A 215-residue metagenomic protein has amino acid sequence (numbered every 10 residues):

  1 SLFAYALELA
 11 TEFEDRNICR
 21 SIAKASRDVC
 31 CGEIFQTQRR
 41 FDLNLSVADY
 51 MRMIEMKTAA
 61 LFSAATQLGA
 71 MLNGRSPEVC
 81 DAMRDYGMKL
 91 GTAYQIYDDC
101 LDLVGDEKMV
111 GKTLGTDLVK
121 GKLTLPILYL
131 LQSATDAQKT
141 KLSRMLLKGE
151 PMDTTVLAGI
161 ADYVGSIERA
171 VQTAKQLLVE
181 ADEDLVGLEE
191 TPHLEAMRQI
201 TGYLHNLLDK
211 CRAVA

Functional and structural regions predicted by a protein language model:
S1-A215: All-alpha prenyltransferase/terpene-synthase fold signal
